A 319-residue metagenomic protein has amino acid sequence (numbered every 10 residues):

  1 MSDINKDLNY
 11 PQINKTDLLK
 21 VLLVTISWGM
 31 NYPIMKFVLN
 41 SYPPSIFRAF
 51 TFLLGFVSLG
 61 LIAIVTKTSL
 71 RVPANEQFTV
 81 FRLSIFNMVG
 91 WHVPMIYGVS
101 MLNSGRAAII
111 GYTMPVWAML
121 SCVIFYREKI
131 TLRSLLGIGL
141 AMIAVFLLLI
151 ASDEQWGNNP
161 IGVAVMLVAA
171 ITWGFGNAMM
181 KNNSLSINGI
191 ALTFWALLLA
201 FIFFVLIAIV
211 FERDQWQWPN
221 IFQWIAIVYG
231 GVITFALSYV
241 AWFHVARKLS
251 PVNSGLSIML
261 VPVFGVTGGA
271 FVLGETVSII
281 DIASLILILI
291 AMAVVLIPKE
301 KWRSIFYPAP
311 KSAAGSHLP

Functional and structural regions predicted by a protein language model:
S2-R48, W156-N182, F203, F306-P319: Glycine-/small-residue-enriched transmembrane alpha-helix faces in small-molecule transporters and effluxers
D3-L8, M30, I34-F37, S41 (+5 more regions): Membrane-interface helix-cap regions at the ends of transmembrane helices in multi-pass membrane proteins
K15-K20, S45-V65, R82, R133-I143 (+5 more regions): Hydrophobic alpha-helical transmembrane segments of multi-pass integral membrane proteins, especially transporters
S27, N31-Y32, G60-G111, L147 (+1 more regions): Specific transmembrane alpha-helical segments of multi-pass solute transporters/efflux pumps, especially DMT/EamA
G29, P33, G60, S84-V89 (+9 more regions): Hydrophobic/small/kink-forming positions within alpha-helical transmembrane segments of polytopic membrane proteins
V38, F47, T51, G98 (+7 more regions): Hydrophobic/aromatic residues within transmembrane alpha-helices of multi-pass small-molecule transporters
R48-F50, M88, H92, A107-T113 (+3 more regions): Helix-helix packing/entry segments at the starts of transmembrane helices
L59, T113, S121, I130-A151 (+5 more regions): Hydrophobic transmembrane alpha-helices of multi-pass small-molecule transport proteins
